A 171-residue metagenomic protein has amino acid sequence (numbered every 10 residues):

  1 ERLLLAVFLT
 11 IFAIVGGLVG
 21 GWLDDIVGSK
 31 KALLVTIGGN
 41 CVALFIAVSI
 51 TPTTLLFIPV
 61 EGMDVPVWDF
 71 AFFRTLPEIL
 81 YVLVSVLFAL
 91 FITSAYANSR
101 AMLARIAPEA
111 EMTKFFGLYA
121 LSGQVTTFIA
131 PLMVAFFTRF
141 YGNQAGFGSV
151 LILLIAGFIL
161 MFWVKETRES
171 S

Functional and structural regions predicted by a protein language model:
E1-I11, I79-L80: Loop-to-transmembrane helix entry
V15-S29, T138: Helix-to-loop junctions at the C-terminal end of transmembrane segments in multipass secondary transporters
D25-G39: Cytoplasmic membrane-interface "Motif A"-like loop-to-helix N-cap segments of 12-TM Major Facilitator Superfamily
G38-R74: C-terminal ends and interior cores of transmembrane alpha-helices in multi-pass membrane transporters/permeases
I50, A95, G148-S171: Multi-pass alpha-helical transporter architecture, strongest for 12-TM Major Facilitator/SLC carriers used
V67-L76, F136-L154: A membrane-interface helix-boundary motif in multi-pass transporters
S94-A107: Intracellular juxtamembrane helix-capping segments at the cytosolic ends of symmetry-related transmembrane helices
E109-Y119: Loop-to-transmembrane helix entry/capping segments in MFS-fold secondary transporters and related SLC/MFSD carriers
